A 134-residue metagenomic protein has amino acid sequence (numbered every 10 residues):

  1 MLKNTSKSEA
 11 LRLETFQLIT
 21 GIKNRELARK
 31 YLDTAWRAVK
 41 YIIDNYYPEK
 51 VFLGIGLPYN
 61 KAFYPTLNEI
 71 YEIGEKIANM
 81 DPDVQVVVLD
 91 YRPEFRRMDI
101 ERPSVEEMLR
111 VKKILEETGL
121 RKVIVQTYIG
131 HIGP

Functional and structural regions predicted by a protein language model:
M1-M98: Conserved AdoMet/S-adenosylmethionine-binding subsite of the radical SAM
D99-V105: Gly/Pro-rich active-site loop or hairpin
V105-P134: A cross-taxonomic marker for long C-terminal extensions/tails that follow the last structured domain
